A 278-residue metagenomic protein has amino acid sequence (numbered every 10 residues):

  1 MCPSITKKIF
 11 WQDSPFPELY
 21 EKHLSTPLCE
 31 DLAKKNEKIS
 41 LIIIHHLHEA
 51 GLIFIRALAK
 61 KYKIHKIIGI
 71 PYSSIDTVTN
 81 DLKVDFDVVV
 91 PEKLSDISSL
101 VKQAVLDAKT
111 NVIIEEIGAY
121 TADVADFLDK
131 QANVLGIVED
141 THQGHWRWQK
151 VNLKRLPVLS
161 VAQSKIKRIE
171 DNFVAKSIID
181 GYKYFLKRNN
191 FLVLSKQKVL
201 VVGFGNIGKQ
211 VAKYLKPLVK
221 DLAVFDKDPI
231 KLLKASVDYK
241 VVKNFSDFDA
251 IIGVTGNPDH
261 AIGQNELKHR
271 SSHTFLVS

Functional and structural regions predicted by a protein language model:
C2-L28, I70-S74, N80-S195: Glycine/serine-rich phosphate-binding loop and adjoining beta1-alpha1 elements at the start of nucleotide-handling
E37-G51, N190-K216: Glycine-rich adenosine-cofactor-binding loop
S40, K63-K66, K198, K220-L222: Residues at the starts of beta-strands that form the adenosine-phosphate
L52-A57, I64-L82: Anionic-ligand anchoring segments at beta-strand to alpha-helix junctions in alpha/beta enzyme folds, i.e., glycine
Y62-H65, Q131-L135, K154-L156, V219-K220 (+1 more regions): A short helix->loop->beta-strand "cap" motif at the edges of active sites that frequently abuts
I68-T79, R168, P217-V237: NAD(P)-binding Rossmann-fold cofactor-contacting core
V101-Q103, L233-F248: Short acidic low-complexity segments
I113-E116, A132-Q143, G253-N257, A261-S278: ADP-ribose/adenylate-binding Rossmann-like module
